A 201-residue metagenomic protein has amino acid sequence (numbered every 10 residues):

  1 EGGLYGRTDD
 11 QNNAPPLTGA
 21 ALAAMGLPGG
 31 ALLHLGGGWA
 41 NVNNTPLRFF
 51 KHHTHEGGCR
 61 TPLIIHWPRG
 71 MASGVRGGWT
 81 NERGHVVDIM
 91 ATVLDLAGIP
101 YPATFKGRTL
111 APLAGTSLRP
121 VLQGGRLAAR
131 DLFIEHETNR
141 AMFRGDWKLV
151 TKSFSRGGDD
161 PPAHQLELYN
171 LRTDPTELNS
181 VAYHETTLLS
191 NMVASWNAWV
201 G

Functional and structural regions predicted by a protein language model:
E1-D9, A21-A24: Metal-dependent active-site segment of extracytoplasmic phospho-/sulfohydrolases and closely related
G2-Y5, N179-T187: Active-site-proximal N-terminal segment of extracellular/periplasmic enzymes that hydrolyze or transfer
L4, P16, G157: C-terminal subdomain of alpha/beta-hydrolase-fold enzymes, centered on the catalytic histidine and its supporting
D9-P16, M25, L32, G37: Acidic, His- and aromatic-enriched active-site or binding-groove loops in soluble protein domains that engage sugars
P28-C59, M71-E82, V87-L171, W199-G201: C-terminal cap/loop subdomain of S1 sulfatases and analogous C-terminal strand-loop tails that border
L63-I65: Short glycine- and hydrophobic/aromatic-rich loop-to-beta-strand nucleating segment in the catalytic cores
D174: Intrinsically disordered, low-complexity polar regions and short flexible loop motifs
E185, L189-W196, V200: Short amphipathic alpha-helical coiled-coil/interface segments
